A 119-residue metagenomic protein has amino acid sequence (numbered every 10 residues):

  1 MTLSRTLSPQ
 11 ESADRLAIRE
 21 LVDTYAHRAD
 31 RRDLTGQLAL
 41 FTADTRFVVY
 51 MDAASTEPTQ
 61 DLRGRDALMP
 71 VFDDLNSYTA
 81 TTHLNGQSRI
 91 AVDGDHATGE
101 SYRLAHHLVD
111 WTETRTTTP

Functional and structural regions predicted by a protein language model:
M1-A43: Short, low-complexity N-terminal intrinsically disordered segments enriched in polar/charged residues
T2, H96-E100, T118-P119: Short beta-strand edge/turn micro-motifs at domain boundaries
L34-A105: A solvent-exposed, acidic/Ser-Thr-rich amphipathic alpha-helical stretch
H83-N85, T116-P119: Short, surface-exposed coil-to-beta transition loops
H106-T116: Short, cysteine-centered beta-strand-loop-beta hairpins and adjacent loop/turn segments enriched in charged/polar
